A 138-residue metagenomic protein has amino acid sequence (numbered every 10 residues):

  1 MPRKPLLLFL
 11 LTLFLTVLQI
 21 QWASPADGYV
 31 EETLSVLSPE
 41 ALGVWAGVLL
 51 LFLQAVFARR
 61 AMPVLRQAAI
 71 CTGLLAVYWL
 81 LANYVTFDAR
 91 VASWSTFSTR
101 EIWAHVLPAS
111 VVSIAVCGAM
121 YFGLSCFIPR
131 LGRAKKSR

Functional and structural regions predicted by a protein language model:
M1-V48: N-terminal signal-anchor transmembrane alpha-helix
R3-L13, L65-Y84: Transmembrane alpha-helical segments of multi-pass membrane proteins
P5, A92-A134: Alpha-helical membrane-associated segments of multi-pass integral membrane proteins
L13-L18, S38, V56, C71-T72 (+1 more regions): Intrinsically disordered, low-complexity regions enriched in Ser/Pro/Gly/Gln/His and often acidic
Q19-A23, L50-A58, V77-V85, V116-I128 (+1 more regions): Alpha-helical membrane-inserting segments
S24-E40, L80-A109: Interfacial non-cytosolic loop connecting adjacent transmembrane helices
E40-L65: Canonical alpha-helical transmembrane segments
